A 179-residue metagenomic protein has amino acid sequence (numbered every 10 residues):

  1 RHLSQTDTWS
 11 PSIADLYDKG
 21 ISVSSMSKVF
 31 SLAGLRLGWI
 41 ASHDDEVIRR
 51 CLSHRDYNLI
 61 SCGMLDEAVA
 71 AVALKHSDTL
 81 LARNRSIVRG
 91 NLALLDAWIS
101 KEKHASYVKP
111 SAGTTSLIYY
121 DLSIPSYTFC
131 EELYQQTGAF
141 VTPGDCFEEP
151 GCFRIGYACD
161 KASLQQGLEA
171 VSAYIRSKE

Functional and structural regions predicted by a protein language model:
R1-L32, H43-E46: Active-site pre-lysine segment of PLP-dependent enzymes
D18, M26, S42-V47, L74-S77 (+2 more regions): Short loop segments at secondary-structure junctions
I48-N58, A73-D96: Structural signature of PLP-dependent enzymes
D56-G63, A105-S106: Glycine/threonine-rich helix-loop capping motifs at alpha-helix boundaries
A71, I87-D96, Y107-Y120, G151: Conserved glycine-rich beta-strand-loop-beta hairpin in the small C-terminal domain of fold type I
K103-Y107, A139-G144: A short linear hydrophobic-aromatic micro-motif
S123-I124, E131-V141, F147-E179: PLP-dependent enzyme catalytic core of the Aspartate aminotransferase-like
